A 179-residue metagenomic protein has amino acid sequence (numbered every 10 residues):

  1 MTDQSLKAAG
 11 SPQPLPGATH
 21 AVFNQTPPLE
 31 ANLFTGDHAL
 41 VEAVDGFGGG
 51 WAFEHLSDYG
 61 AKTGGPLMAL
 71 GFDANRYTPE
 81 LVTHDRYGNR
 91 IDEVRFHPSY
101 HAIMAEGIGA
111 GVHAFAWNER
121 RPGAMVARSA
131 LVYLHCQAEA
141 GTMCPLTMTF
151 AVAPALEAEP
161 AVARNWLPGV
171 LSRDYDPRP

Functional and structural regions predicted by a protein language model:
M1-R121: Extended, charge-enriched "interface" segments that sit outside catalytic cores
F96-P179: Glycine-rich flavin
